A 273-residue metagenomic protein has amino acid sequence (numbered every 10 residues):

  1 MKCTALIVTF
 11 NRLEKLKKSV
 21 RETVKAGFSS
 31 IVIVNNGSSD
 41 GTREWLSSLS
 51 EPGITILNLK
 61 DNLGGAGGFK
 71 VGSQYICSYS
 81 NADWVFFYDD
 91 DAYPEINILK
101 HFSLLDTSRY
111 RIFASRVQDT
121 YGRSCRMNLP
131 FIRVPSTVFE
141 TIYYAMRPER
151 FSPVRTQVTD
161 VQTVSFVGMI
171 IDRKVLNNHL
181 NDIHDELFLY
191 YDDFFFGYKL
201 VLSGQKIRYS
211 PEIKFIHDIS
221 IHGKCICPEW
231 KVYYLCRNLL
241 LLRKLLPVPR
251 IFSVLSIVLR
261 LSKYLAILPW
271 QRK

Functional and structural regions predicted by a protein language model:
R12-K25: Short, well-formed alpha-helical segments that are part of the catalytic scaffolds of diverse glycosyltransferases
N35-E44, D61, A92-Y93: A conserved acidic beta->alpha catalytic loop
L59-Y79: Glycine-rich, basic loop-to-helix element that forms the pyrophosphate-binding segment of sugar-nucleotide handling
N81-D91: Short beta-strand-to-loop acidic/aromatic patch adjacent to the donor-nucleotide binding site
N97-N128: Conserved donor NDP-sugar-binding/catalytic core segment of glycosyltransferases
I132-Q162: Short, flexible, basic/aromatic active-site loop/helix in glycosyltransferases
Q162-I213: A short, conserved alpha-helix in the catalytic core of glycosyltransferases
E229-L240, K244-K273: Non-catalytic, C-terminal membrane-associated alpha-helical segments of glycosyltransferases
